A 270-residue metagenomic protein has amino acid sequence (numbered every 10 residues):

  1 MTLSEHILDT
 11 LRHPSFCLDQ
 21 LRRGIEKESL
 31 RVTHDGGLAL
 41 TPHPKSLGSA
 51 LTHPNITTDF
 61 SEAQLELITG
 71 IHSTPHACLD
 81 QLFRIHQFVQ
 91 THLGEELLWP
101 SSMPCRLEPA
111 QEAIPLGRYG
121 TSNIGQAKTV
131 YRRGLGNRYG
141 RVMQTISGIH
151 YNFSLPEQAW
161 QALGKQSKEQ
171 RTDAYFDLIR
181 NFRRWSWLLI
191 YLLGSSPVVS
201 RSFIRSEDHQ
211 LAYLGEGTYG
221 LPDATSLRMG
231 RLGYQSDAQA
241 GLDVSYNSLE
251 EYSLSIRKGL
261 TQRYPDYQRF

Functional and structural regions predicted by a protein language model:
M1-G136, M143-T145, D173-R180, R184-W187 (+1 more regions): Terminal catalytic/cofactor-binding subdomain
S122-N137, S154-F270: Loop-rich catalytic cores of soluble enzymes, especially ATP-dependent carboxylate-amine ligases and other
